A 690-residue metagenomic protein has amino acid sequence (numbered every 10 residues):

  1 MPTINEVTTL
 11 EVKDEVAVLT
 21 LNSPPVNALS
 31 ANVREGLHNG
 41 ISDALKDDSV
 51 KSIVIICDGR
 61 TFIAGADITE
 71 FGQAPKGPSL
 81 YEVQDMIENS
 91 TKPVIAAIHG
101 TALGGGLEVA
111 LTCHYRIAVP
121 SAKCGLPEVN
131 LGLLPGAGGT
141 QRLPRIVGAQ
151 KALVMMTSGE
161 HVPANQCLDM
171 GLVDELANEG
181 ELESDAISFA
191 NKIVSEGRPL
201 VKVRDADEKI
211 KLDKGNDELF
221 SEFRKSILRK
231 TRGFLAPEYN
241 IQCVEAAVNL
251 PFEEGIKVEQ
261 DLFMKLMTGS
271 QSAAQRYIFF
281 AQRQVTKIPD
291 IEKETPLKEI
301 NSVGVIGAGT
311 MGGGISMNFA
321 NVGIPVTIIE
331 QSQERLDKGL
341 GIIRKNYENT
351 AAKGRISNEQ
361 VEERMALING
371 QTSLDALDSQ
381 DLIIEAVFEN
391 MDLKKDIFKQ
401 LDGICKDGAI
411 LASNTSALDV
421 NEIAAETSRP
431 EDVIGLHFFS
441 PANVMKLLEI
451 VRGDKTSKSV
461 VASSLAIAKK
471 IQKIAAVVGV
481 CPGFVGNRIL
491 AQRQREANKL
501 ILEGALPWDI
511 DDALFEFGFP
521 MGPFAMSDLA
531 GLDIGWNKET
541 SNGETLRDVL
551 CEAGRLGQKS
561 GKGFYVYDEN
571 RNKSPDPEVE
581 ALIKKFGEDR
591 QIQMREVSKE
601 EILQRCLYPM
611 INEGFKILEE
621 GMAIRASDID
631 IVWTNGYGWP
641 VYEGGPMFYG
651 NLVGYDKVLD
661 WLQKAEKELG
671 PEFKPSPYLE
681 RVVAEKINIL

Functional and structural regions predicted by a protein language model:
P2-E6, N22, R34, A74-S79 (+6 more regions): N-terminal glycine-rich phosphate-binding loop for ADP-containing cofactors
T9-L10, R116: A structural signal for short hydrophobic beta-strand segments in well-ordered beta-sheet cores
E11, I56, A97, G125-P127 (+3 more regions): Solvent-exposed beta-strand sheet faces enriched in polar/charged residues
D14-N22, N32-A74, D85-H99, V119-K123 (+1 more regions): A structural preference for short, pocket-lining loop segments at secondary-structure junctions
G105: Short, structured segments at the rim of ligand-binding sites
E108: Short alpha-helical segment that forms part of, or immediately flanks, the ligand-binding pocket in carbohydrate-active
